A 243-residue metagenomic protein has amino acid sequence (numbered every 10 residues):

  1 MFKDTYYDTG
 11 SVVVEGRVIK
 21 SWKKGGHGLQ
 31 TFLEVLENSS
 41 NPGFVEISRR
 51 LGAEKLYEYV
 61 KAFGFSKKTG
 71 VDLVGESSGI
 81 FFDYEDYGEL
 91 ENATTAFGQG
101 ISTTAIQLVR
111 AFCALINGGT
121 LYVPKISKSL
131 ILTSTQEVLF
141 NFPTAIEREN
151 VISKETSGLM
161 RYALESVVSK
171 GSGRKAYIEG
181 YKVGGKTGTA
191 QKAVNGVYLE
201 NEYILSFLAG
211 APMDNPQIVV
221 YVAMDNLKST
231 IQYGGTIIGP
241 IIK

Functional and structural regions predicted by a protein language model:
M1-M224: Beta-lactam-recognizing serine transpeptidase/beta-lactamase-like catalytic domain environment
T189, I237-I238: A short, hydrophobic/aromatic-rich structural module that often spans a beta strand with its adjoining loop
N226-I237: A short acidic/glycine-rich loop-to-helix N-cap element
P240-K243: Short, intrinsically disordered, charge-balanced linker/junction segments flanking boundaries in proteins
